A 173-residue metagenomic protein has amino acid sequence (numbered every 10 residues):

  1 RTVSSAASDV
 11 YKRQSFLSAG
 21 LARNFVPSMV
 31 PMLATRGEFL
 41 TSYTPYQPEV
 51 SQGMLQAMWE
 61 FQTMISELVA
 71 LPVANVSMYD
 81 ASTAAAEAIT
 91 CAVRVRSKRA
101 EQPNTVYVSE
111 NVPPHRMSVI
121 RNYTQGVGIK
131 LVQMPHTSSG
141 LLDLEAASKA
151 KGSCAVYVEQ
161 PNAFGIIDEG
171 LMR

Functional and structural regions predicted by a protein language model:
R1-A7, Y11: Single conserved hydrophobic/aromatic residue that forms the stacking wall/gate of nucleotide- or nucleobase-binding
S8, M29-A84: Conserved N-terminal alpha-helix of the aminotransferase class I/II PLP-enzyme fold
R13-G37: Conserved oxyanion/phosphate-binding beta-strand-loop segments in alpha/beta enzyme cores
S15-S18, E67, V73-M78, V108-S109 (+2 more regions): General beta-strand structural signal in soluble alpha/beta enzymes
T83-R173: Conserved PLP-enzyme active-site core in the AAT-like
